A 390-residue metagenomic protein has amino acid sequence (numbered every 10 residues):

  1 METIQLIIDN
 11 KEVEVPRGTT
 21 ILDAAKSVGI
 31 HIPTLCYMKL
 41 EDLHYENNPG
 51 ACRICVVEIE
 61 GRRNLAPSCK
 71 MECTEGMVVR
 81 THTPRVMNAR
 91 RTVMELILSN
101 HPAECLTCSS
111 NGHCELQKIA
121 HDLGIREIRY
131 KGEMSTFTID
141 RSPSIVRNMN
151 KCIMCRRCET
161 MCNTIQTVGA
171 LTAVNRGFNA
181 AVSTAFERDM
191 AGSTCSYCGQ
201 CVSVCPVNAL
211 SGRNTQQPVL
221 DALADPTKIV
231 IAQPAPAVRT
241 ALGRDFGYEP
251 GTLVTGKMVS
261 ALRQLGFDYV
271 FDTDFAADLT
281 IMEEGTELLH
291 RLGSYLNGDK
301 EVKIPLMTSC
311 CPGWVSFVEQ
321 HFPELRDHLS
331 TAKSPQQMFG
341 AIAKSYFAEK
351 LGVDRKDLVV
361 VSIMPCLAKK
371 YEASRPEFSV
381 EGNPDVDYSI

Functional and structural regions predicted by a protein language model:
M1-K11: Eukaryote-biased recognition of intrinsically disordered, low-complexity regulatory segments
I4-Q5, R17-R90, L98, R213-I390: Iron-sulfur-associated redox domains of electron-transfer enzymes in respiratory and anaerobic energy metabolism
D9, V146-N148, Q233: Short glycine-rich or small-residue beta-strand-to-loop segments that form or flank ligand, phosphate, metal/Fe-S
D9-K11, A185-E187, A237: Short strand-loop junctions, especially beta-strand C-caps/beta-turns that link beta-sheets to coils or alpha-helices
V13-V15: Generic detection of short hydrophobic beta-strand segments and adjacent strand-loop junctions
R53-Y197, S203, V207-I229: Fe-S ferredoxin-like electron-transfer domains and their immediately adjacent linker/connector regions across
